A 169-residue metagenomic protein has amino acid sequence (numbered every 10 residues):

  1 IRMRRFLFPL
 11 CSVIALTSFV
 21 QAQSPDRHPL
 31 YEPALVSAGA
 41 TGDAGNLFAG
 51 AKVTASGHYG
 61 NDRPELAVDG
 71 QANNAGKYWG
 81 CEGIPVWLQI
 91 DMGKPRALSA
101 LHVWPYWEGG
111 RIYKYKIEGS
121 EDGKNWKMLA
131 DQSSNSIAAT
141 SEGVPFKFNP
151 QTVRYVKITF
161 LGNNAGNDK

Functional and structural regions predicted by a protein language model:
I1-F8: Bacterial N-terminal signal peptides that target proteins for export
P9-S18: Bacterial N-terminal signal peptides
Q23-K94, Y106-R111, D131-T140, F148-P150 (+1 more regions): Disordered, acidic Ser/Thr/Pro-rich linker "stalks" and the adjacent N-terminal cap of the next globular domain
R96-G109, I158: A short beta-strand element within beta-rich, extracytoplasmic domains of secreted/secretory-pathway proteins
Y115-I117: Short beta-strand elements bearing conserved aromatic residues within extracellular beta-rich modules
K124-D131: Surface-exposed loop/edge segments in extracytoplasmic proteins
T159-N167: Short beta-strand-plus-loop segments that form exposed binding edges in beta-rich domains
